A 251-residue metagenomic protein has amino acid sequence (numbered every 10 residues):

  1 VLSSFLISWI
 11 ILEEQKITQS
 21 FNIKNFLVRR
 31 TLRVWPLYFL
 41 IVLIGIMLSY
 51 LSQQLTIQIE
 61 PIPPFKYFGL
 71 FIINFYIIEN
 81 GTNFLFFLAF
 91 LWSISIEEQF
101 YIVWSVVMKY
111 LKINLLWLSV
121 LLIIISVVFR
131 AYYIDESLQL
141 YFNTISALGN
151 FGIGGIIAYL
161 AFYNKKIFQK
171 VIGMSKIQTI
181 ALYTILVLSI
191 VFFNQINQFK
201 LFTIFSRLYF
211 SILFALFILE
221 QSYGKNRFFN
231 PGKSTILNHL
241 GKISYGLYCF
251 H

Functional and structural regions predicted by a protein language model:
V1-F5, I96-V103: Hydrophobic alpha-helical transmembrane segments
I7-N25, M47, L51, Y76-N83 (+2 more regions): Alpha-helical transmembrane segments in multi-pass integral membrane proteins
T18-F39, L55-I62, I102-V103, Y110-K112 (+3 more regions): Membrane-interfacial loop-to-helix junctions in multi-pass inner-membrane proteins
F26, F90-S95, Y101, Y248: Short alpha-helical catalytic segment bearing the HExxH-like zincin motif of zinc-dependent metalloproteases
F26, V34, F68, S93 (+2 more regions): Alpha-helical transmembrane segments and their helix-entry boundary regions
W35, V42-I94, S126-Q139, F210-L213 (+1 more regions): Membrane-interface helix-loop-helix regions
L40-M47, K66-G69, V103, V107 (+4 more regions): Lipid-exposed faces of alpha-helical membrane segments in multi-pass integral membrane proteins
E98-I124, Y132-Y133, Y159-Q178: Solvent-exposed interhelical
